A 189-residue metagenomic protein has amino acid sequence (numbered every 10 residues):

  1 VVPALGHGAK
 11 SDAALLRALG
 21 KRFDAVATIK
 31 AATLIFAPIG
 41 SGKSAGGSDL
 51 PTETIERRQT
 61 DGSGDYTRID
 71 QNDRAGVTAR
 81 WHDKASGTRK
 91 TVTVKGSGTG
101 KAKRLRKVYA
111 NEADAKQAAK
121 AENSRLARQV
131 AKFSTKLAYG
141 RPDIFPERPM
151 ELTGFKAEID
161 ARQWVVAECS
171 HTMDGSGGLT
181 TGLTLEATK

Functional and structural regions predicted by a protein language model:
V1-D61: Short beta-strand-centered interaction patches in the first periplasmic/extracellular domains of large envelope
T60-K189: An acidic/polar, Gly/Ser/Thr-rich interaction patch typically located in mid-to-C-terminal regions of proteins
